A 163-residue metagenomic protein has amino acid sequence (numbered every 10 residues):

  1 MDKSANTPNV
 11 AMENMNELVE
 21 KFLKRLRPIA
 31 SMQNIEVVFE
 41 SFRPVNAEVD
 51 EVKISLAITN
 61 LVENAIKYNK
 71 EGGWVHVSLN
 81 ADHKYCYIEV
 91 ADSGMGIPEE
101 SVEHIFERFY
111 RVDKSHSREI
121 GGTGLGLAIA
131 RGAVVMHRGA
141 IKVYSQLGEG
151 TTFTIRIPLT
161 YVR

Functional and structural regions predicted by a protein language model:
K3-N9, N46-V49: Conserved micro-motifs of the catalytic ATP-binding
A11-M12, S31-M32, E36-N46, H83: Conserved catalytic submotifs in the C-terminal HATPase_c
A65-I66: Short helix-loop "hinge" at the ATP-lid/N-box region of the Bergerat-fold HATPase_c
G72-K84: Short beta-strand/loop element within the Bergerat-fold HATPase_c
D92: Acidic ATP/Mg2+-coordinating residue in the GHKL
I97-R111: Short conserved segment of the HATPase_c
R138-G139: Conserved glycine-rich
